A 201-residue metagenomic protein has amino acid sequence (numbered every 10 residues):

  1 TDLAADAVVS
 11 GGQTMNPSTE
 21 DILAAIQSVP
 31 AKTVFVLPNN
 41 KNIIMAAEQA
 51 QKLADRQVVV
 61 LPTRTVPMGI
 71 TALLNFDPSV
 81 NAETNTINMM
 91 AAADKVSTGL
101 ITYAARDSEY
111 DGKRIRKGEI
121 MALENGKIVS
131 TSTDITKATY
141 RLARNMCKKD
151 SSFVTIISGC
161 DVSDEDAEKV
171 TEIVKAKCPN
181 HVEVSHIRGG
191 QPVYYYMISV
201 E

Functional and structural regions predicted by a protein language model:
T1-E201: N-terminal loops that bind phosphate or other acidic moieties and the adjacent beta-alpha structural core
